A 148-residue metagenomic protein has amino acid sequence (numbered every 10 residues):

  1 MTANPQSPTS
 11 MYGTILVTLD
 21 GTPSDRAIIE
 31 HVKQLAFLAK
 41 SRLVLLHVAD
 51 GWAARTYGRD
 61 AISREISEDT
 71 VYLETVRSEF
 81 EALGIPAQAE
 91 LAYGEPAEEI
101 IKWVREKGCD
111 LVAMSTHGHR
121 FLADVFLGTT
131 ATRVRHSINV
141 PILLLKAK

Functional and structural regions predicted by a protein language model:
M1-S10, S78-V112: Structural beta-alpha unit
P5-R59, Q88, S137: Small/aliphatic-rich secondary-structure junction motif
V17, L35, L43-L45, Y72 (+3 more regions): Short, structured motif recognition centered on aromatic/hydrophobic residues
K33, E74, T132: Active-site phosphate/pyrophosphate- and oxyanion-stabilizing loops and adjacent acidic/basic residues in soluble
R59-E65: Short glycine-enriched, charge-decorated loop/helix-capping segments at active-site entrances that position
L111, S115-H136: Glycine-rich, Arg-bearing micro-motifs that act as flexible, cationic patches
S137-A147: Short, acidic/small-residue loops that bind anionic groups at enzyme active sites
